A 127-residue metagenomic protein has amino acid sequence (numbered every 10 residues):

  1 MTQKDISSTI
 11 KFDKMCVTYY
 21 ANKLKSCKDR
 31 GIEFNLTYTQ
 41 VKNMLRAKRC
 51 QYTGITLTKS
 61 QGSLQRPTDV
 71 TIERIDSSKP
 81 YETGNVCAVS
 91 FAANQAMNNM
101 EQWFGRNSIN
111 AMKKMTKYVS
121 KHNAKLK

Functional and structural regions predicted by a protein language model:
M1-Q51, W103-V119: Contiguous alpha-helical segments
C27, R49, N98, N123-K127: Residue-level signal for secondary-structure boundary elements
I32, G54-A88, M97: Histidine-centered nuclease catalytic patch
C50-T53, A92: Short, cysteine/histidine-rich loop/knuckle motifs that typically chelate Zn2+
T58-S60, V86-K114: Short Cys/His-centered divalent metal-binding micro-motifs
E82-N94, K117-K127: Short Fe-S-cluster ligation motifs
